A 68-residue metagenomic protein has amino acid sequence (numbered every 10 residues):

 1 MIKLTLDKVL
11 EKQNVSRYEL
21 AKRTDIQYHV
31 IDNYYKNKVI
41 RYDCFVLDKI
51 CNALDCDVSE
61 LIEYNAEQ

Functional and structural regions predicted by a protein language model:
M1-V15: A short, Lys/Arg-rich alpha-helix, primarily the initiator
D7, Y18, D48: Residues within the helices of the helix-turn-helix
K8, N33, I62-Q68: Short, charged recognition helix plus adjacent turn of helix-turn-helix-like nucleic-acid-binding domains
L10, A21, C51: The alpha-helix within a helix-turn-helix
V15-N33: Short alpha-helical DNA-recognition segment
F45-E60: DNA major-groove recognition helix of helix-turn-helix/homeodomain DNA-binding modules
